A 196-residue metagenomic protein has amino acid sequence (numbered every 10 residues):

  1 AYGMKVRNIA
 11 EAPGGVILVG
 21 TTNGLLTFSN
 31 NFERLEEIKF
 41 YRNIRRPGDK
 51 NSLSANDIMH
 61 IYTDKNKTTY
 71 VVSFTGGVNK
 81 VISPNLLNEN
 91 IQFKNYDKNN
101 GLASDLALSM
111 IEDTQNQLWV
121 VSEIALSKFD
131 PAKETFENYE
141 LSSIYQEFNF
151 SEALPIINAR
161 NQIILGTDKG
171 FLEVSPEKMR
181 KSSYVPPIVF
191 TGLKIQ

Functional and structural regions predicted by a protein language model:
A1-Q196: Carboxylate-rich, polar loop motifs that coordinate divalent cations or form catalytic acidic clusters
